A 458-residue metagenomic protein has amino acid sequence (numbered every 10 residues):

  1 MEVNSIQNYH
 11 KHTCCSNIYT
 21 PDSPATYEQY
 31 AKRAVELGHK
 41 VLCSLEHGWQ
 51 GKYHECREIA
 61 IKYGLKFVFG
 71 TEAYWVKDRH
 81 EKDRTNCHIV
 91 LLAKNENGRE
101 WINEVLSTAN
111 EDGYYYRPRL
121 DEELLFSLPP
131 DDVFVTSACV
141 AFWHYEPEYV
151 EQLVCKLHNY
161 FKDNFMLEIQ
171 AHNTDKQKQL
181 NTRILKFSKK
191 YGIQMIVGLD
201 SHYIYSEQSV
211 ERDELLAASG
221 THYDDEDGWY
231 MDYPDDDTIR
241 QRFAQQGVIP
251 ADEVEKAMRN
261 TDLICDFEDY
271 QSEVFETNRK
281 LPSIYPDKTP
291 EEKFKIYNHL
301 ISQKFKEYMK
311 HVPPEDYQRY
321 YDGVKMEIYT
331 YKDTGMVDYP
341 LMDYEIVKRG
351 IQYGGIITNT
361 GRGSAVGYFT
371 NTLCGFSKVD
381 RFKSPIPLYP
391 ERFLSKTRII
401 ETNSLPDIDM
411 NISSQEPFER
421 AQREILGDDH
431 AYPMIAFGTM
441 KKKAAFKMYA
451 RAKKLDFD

Functional and structural regions predicted by a protein language model:
M1-Y63, E104-S206, F305-M342: Domain-core and long-helix interface of multi-subunit machines
E2-Q7, V133, Q246-R362: Non-catalytic structural connector segments
W49-Y115: Hydrophobic or amphipathic alpha-helical targeting/insertion segments
G64-F67, I184, R451, L455: Conserved catalytic core of nucleotide polymerization and phosphodiester-bond processing enzymes
I196, S201-I204, I356-K378, P433-A452: Conserved phosphate/anionic-ligand binding catalytic regions in large, soluble enzymes, centered on
H202-D235, S384-R398, R420: Flexible glycine/proline-rich, aromatic-decorated loop/lid segments
E345-I346, I351, T360-K396: Catalytic phosphate/nucleotide-handling subdomain of diverse soluble enzymes
F393-H430: A structural-propensity feature for long, helix-poor, extended segments
